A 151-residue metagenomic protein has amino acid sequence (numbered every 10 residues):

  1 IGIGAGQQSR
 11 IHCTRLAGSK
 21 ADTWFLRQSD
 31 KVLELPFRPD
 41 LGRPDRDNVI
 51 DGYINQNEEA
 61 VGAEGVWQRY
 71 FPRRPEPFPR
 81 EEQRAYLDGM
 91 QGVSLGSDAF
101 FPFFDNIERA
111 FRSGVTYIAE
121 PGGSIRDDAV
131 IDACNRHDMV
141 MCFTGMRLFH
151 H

Functional and structural regions predicted by a protein language model:
I1-Y117, S124-H151: ATP-dependent carboxylate/acyl-activation modules
